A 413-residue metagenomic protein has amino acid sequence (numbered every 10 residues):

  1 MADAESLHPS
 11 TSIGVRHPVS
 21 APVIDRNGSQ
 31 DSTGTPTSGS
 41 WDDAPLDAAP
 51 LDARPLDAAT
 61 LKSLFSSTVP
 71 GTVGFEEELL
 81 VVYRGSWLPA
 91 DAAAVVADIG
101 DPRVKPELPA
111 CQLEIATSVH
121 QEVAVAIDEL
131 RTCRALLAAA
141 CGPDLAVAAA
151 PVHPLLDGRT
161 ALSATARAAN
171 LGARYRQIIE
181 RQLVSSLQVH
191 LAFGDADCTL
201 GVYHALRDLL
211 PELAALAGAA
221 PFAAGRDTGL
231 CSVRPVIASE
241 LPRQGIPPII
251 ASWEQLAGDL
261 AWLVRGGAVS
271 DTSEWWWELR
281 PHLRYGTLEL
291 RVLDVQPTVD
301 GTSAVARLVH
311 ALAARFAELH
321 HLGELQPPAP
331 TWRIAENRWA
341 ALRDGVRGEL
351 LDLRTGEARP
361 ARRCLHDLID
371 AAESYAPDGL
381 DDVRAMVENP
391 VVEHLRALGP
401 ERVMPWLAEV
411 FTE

Functional and structural regions predicted by a protein language model:
A2-E5, P22-V23, G39-W41, P50-P143 (+4 more regions): C-terminal accessory/tail domains of diverse enzymes
S10-S12: Low-acidity, Ser/Thr- and Arg-rich intrinsically disordered low-complexity segments
G14-R16, R26, R54: Basic polycationic patches enriched in arginine
A150, P154-L156, N170-L187, L191-E254: Metal-dependent DNA replication initiation modules
